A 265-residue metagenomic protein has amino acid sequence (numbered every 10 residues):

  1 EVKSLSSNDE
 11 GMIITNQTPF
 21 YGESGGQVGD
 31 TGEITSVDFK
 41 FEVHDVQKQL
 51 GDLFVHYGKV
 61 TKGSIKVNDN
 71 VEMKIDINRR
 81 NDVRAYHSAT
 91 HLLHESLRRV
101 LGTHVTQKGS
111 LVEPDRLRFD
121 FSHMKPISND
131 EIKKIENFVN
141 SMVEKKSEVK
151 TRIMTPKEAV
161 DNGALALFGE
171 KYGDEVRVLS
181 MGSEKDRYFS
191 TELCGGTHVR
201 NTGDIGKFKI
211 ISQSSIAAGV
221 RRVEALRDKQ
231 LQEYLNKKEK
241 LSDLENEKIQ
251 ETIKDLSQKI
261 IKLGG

Functional and structural regions predicted by a protein language model:
E1-K74, N78: Conserved nucleotide-binding/hydrolysis modules and their immediate coupling elements across P-loop/ASCE NTPase motors
E1-N8, S64-E72, V83, K133-F138 (+2 more regions): Mid-to-C-terminal polyanion-binding domains and interfaces
V2-S6, M12-I13, E23-G26, V46-Q49 (+7 more regions): Replace "in large, NTP-powered and nucleic-acid-processing enzymes" with "in large, NTP-powered factors and other
K3-T18, N68-D82, Y172-T191, D204-I210: Short, hydrophobic/aliphatic alpha-helical segments
Y21-I34, G63-F121: Active/ligand-binding-proximal structured segments within catalytic/core domains that scaffold catalytic residues
Y21-S24, T31, V83, N129-D130 (+4 more regions): Short helix/loop capping segments that flank catalytic or ligand/cofactor-binding pockets
H104, P114, T202-G265: Terminal appendage regions of diverse proteins
P114-I216: Non-catalytic interaction/regulatory segments
